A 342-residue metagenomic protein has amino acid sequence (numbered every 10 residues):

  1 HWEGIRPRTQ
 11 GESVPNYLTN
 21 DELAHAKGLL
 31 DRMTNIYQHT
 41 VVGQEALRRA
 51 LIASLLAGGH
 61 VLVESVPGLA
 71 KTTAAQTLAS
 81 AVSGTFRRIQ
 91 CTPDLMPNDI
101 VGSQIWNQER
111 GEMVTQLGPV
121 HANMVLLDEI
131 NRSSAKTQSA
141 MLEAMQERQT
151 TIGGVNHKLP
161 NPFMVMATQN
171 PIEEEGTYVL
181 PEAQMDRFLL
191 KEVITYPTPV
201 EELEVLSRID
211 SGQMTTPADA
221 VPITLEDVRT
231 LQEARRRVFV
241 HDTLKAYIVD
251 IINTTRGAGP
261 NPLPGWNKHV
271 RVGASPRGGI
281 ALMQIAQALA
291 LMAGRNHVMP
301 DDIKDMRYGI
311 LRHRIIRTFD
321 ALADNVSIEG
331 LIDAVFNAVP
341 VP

Functional and structural regions predicted by a protein language model:
P15-Y17, A24, G257-P342: C-terminal engagement/docking regions of AAA+ P-loop ATPases
L23-V61, V66: Pre-Walker A (pre-P-loop) alpha-helix and adjacent loop at the N terminus of AAA/AAA+ ATPase modules, a conserved
R49-A53, W106-L126: Conserved alpha-helical scaffold flanking the Walker A/P-loop in AAA+ ATPase domains
L55-T92: Walker A/P-loop
A81-E109: AAA+/P-loop NTPase substrate/partner-engagement loops
P97, V101, T177-E233, D242-D250: Conserved AAA+ ATPase core "coupling" helix
V114-N123, I152-Q169, L180-L189: AAA+/SF3 P-loop NTPase mechanochemical coupling elements
H121-Q146, P160, E175-Q184, Y196-E204: Conserved AAA+/SF3 P-loop NTPase catalytic/coupling segment centered on the Walker-B
